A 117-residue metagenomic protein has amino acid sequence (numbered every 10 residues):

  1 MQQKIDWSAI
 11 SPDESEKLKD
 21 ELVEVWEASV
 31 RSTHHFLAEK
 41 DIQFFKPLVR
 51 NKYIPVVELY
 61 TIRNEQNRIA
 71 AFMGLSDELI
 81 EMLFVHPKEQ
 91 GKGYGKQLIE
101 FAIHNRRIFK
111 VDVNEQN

Functional and structural regions predicted by a protein language model:
Q2-E24: A short beta-loop-alpha structural element at the N-terminal edge of CoA-dependent acyl/N-acetyltransferase catalytic
K19, E24-R50: Conserved GNAT-fold acetyl-CoA-binding loop/helix
R50-T61, L79: A short helix-loop-beta-strand connector motif used in the catalytic cores of GNAT acetyltransferases and, in some
V57-A71: Conserved beta-hairpin
I62, E89-F101: Conserved acetyl-CoA pyrophosphate-binding loop and the N-cap/start of the following alpha-helix in GNAT-like
S76-Q90, V113-Q116: A short, internal acetyl-CoA/4′-phosphopantetheine-binding micro-motif in the GNAT/acyltransferase core
K96-Q97, E115-N117: Conserved active-site alpha-helix within GNAT-family acetyltransferase domains
H104-Q116: Conserved GNAT acetyl-CoA-binding A-motif
